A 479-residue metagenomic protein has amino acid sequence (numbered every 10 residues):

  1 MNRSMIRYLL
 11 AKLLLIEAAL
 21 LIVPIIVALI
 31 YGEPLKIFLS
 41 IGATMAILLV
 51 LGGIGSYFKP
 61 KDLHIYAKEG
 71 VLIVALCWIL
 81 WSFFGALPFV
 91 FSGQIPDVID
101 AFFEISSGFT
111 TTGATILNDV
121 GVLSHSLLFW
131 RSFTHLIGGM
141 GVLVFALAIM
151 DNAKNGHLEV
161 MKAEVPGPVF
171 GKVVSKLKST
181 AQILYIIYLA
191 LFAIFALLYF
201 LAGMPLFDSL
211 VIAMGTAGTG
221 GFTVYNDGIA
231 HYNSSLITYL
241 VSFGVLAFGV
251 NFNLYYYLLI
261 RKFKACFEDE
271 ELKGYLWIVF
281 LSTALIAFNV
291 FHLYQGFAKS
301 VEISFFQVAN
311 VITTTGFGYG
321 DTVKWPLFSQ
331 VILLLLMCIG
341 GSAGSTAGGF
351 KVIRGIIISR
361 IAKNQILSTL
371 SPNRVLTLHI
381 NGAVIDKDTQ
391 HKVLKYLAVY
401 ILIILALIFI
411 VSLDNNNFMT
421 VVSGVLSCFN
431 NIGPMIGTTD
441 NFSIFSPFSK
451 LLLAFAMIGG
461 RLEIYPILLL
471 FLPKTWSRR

Functional and structural regions predicted by a protein language model:
M1-R479: Membrane-proximal intracellular helices of multi-pass ion channels
